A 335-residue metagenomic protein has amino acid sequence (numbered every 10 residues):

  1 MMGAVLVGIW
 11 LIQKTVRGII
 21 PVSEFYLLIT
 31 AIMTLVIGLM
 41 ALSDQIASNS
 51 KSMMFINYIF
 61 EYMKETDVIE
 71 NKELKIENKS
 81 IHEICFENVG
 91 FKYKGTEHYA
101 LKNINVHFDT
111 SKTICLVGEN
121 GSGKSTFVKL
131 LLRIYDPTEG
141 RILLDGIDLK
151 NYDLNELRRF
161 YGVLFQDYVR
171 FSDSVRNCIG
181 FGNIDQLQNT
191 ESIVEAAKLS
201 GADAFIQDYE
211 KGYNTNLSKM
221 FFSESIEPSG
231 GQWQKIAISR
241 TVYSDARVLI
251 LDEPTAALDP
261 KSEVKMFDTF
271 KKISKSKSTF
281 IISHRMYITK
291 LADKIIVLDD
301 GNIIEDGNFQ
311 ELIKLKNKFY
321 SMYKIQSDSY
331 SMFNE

Functional and structural regions predicted by a protein language model:
M1-M33, L39, I84: A hydrophobic transmembrane-helix motif
L28, T34-M63: Cytosolic ends of transmembrane helices, especially the final helix of ABC transmembrane type-1 domains
M63-C115, D148-K150, E195, K272-K275: Primarily ABC-family ATPase nucleotide-binding module
L132: Helix-to-loop junction immediately C-terminal to a conserved catalytic motif
L143, D203-I236, S329-E335: ABC-fold ATPase nucleotide-binding domain signature/coupling loops
Y168-S223, D245, K318-S321: Conserved "ABC signature" C-loop
G212, D268, R285-E335: C-terminal portion of ABC ATPase nucleotide-binding domains
L249-E253: Catalytic Walker B motif of ABC-type/P-loop ATPase nucleotide-binding domains
